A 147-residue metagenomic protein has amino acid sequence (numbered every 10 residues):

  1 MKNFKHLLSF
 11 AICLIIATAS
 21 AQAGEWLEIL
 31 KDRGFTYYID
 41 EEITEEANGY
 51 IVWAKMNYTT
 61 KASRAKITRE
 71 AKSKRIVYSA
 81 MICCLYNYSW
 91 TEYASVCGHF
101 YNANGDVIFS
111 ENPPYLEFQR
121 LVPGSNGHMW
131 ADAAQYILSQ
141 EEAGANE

Functional and structural regions predicted by a protein language model:
M1-L8: Bacterial N-terminal signal peptides that target proteins for export
S9-A17: Bacterial N-terminal signal peptides
A21-E147: N-terminal secretory-pathway/extracellular module detecting exported/lumenal segments and adjacent signal-anchor/first
